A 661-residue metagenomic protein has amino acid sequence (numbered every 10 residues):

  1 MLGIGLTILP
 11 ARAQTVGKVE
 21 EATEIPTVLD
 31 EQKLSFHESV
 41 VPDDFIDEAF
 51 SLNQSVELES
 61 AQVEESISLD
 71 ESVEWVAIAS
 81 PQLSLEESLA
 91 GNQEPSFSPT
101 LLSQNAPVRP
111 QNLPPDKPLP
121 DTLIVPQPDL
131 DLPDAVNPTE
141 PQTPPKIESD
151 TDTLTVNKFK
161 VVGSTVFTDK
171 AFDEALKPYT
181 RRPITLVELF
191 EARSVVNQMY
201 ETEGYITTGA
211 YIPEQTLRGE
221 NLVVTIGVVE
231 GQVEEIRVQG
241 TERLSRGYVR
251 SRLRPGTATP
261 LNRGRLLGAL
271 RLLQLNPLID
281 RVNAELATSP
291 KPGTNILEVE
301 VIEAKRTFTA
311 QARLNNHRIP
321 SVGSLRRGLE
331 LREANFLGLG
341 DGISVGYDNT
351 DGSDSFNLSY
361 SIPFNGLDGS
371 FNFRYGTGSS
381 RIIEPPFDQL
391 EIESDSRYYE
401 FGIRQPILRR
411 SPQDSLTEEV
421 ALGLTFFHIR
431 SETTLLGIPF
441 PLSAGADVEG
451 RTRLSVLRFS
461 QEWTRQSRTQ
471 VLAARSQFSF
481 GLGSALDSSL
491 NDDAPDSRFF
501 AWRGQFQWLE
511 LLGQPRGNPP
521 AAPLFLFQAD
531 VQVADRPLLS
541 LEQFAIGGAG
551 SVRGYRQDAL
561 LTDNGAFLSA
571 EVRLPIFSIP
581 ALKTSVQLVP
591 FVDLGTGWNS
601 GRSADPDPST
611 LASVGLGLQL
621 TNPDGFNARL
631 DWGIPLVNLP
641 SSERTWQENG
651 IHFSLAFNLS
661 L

Functional and structural regions predicted by a protein language model:
T15-L29, K33-F36, F50, L89 (+5 more regions): Periplasmic polypeptide-binding modules associated with outer-membrane biogenesis and secretion
G209, E235-R237, N283, E298 (+13 more regions): Residue-level detector of the transmembrane beta-barrel scaffold of outer-membrane proteins
A284, F308-R318, L329-N335, L339-D351 (+5 more regions): Transmembrane beta-strand segments that form the barrel wall of outer-membrane beta-barrel proteins
G293, G323-R327, G352-F356, D395-Y399 (+7 more regions): Residues that define the transmembrane beta-barrel architecture of outer-membrane proteins
T307-T309, L337-I343, G366-F371, S380-R381 (+6 more regions): Repeated loop/turn-to-beta-strand initiation elements of outer-membrane beta-barrel proteins
L331, F506, L616-L620, G625 (+2 more regions): Outer-membrane beta-barrel "beta-signal"
S370-L538: Transmembrane beta-strand segments of outer-membrane beta-barrel domains in Gram-negative and organellar OMPs
I382, G423-F427, E432-D447, S488 (+2 more regions): Outer membrane beta-barrel transmembrane domains
